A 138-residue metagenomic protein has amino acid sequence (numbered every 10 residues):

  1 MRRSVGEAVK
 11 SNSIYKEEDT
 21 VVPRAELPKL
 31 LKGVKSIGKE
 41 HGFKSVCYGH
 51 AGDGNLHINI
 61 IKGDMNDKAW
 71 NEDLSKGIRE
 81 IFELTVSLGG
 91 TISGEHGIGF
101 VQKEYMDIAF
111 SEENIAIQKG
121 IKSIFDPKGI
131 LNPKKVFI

Functional and structural regions predicted by a protein language model:
M1, H50-H57, E95-Y105, K134-I138: A glycine-rich phosphate-binding loop feature that marks nucleotide/adenosyl-phosphate handling sites
M1-G77, L84, L88: C-terminal substrate-recognition/cap domain of FAD-linked oxidoreductases
N12-I14, I98, S123: Short, functionally important structural connectors and interaction interfaces within domains
T20, G49, S93-G94, S123 (+1 more regions): Short conserved micro-motifs on helix faces and helix-strand junctions that flank and scaffold key functional residues
A69-D73, G77, I98, M106-A109 (+1 more regions): Short amphipathic alpha-helical interaction segments
R79-I81, G120-I121: Alpha-helix-loop-beta-strand connector modules within alpha/beta enzyme cores
V86-I98, P127-L131: Alpha-helix capping/hinge segments and adjacent helical runs
K103-I138: Activity-critical C-terminal alpha-helical subdomain
